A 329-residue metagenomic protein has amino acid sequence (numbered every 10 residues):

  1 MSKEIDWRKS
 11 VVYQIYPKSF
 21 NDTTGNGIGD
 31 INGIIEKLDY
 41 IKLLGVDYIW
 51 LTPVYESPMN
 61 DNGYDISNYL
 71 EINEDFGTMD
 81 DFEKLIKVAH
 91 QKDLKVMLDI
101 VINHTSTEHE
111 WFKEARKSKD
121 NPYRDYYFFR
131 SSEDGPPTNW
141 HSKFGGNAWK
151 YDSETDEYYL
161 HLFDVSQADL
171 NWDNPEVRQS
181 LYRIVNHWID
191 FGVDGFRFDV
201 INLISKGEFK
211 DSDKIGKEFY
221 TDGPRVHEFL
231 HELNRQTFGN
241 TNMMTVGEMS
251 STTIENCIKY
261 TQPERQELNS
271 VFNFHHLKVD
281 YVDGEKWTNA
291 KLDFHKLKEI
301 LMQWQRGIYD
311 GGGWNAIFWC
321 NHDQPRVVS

Functional and structural regions predicted by a protein language model:
M1-S2, F198, F272-N273: Polar low-complexity intrinsically disordered regions
S2-N186, D190, L203-E255, P263: Acidic/aromatic-lined carbohydrate-recognition and catalytic surfaces of CAZymes acting on diverse glycans
I49, F196-F198: Hydrophobic residues within beta-strands of alpha/beta enzymes
D120-P122, R130-E133, G223-S329: Glycan-recognition surfaces
V193: Conserved protein kinase catalytic-loop anchor
